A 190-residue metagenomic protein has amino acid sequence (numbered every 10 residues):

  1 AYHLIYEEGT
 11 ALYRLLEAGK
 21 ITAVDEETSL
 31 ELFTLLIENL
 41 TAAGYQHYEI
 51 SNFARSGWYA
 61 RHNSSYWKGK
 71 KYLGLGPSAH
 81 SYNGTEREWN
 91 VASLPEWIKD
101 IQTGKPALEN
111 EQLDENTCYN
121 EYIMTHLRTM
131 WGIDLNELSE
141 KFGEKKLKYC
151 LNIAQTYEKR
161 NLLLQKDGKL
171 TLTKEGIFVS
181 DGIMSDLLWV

Functional and structural regions predicted by a protein language model:
A1, I50, Y149, D167-G168: Residue-level detector of family-conserved "landmark" positions at structurally sensitive sites
A1-E144: C-terminal scaffold of the Radical SAM
G143-E158: Short amphipathic alpha-helical interaction segments
E158-G168: A short, conserved structural fragment
K169-T173: Minor-groove-contacting beta-hairpin "wing" of winged helix-turn-helix DNA-binding domains
E175-V190: Short, amphipathic alpha-helical interaction segments positioned at domain boundaries
